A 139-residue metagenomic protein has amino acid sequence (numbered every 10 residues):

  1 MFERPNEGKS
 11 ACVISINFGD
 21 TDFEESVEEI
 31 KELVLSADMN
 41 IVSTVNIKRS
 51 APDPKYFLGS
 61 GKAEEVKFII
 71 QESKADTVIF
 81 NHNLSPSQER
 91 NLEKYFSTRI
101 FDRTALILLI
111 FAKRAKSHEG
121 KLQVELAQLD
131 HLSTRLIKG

Functional and structural regions predicted by a protein language model:
M1-L109: N-terminal accessory targeting/assembly segments
L106-G139: Extended, highly charged alpha-helical segments
